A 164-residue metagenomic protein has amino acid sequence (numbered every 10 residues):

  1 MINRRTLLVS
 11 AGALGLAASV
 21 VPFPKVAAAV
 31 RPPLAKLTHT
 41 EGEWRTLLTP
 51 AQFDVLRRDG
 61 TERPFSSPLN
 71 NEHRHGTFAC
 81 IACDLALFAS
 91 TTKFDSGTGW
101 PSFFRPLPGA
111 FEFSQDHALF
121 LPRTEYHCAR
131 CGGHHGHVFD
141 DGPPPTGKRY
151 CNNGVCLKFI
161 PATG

Functional and structural regions predicted by a protein language model:
M1-G15: N-terminal secretory signal peptides and thylakoid transit peptides that target proteins across membranes
V21-V55, R63: C-terminal segment of N-terminal export signals and the immediately downstream linker at the start of the mature
R58-H73: N-terminal post-signal-peptidase region of extra-cytosolic proteins
N71-S102: Mid-length scaffold segments of soluble, non-membrane domains
T77, E125, K148: Residues immediately within or flanking Cys/His clusters that coordinate Zn2+ in small zinc-binding modules
C80, C128-C131: Short cysteine-rich clusters marking metal-coordination/redox-active sites
D84, G132, V155: Cys/His-coordinated zinc-binding microdomains
A89-S90, H137-V138, I160: Short, non-ligating residues that shape and space the ligands of small metal-coordination modules and catalytic
